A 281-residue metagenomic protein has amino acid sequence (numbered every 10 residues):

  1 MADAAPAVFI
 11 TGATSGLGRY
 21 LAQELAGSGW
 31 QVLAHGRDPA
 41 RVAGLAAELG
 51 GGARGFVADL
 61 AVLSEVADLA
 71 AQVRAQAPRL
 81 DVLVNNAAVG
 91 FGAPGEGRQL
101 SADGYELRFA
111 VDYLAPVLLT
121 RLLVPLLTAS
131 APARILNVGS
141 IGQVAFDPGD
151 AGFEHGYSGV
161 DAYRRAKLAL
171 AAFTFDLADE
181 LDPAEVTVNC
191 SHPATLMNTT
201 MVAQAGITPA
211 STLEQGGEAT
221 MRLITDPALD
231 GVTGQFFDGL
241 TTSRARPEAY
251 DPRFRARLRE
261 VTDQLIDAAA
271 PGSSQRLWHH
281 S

Functional and structural regions predicted by a protein language model:
A2-L33: Canonical Rossmann dinucleotide-binding motif of NAD(H)/NADP(H)-dependent dehydrogenases/reductases, specifically
A4, G50-G51, Q72-N85, F91-L100: A glycine-rich helix->loop->beta "capping" turn within Rossmann-like NAD(P)(H)-dependent oxidoreductase domains
G12-A13, H35-A40, L60: N-terminal Rossmann-fold cofactor-binding loop
S28-G44: Conserved glycine-rich Rossmann-like NAD(P)H-binding loop of the short-chain dehydrogenase/reductase
L49-S64: Rossmann-fold cofactor-recognition segment
A88-F109, T128-P183, H192-I207: Catalytic loop of short-chain dehydrogenase/reductase
I207-E260, Q264, A268, S273: C-terminal helical subdomain
